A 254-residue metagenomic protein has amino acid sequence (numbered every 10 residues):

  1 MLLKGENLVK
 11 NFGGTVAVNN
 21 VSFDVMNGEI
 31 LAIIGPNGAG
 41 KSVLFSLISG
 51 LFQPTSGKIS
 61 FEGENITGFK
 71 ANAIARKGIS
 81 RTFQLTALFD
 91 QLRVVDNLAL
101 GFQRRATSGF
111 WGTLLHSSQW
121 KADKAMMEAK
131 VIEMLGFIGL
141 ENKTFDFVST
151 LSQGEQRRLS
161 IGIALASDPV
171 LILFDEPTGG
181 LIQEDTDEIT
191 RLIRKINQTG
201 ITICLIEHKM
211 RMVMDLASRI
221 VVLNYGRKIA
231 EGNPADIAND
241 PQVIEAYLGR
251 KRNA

Functional and structural regions predicted by a protein language model:
I34-P36: The feature captures the beta-strand-to-loop junction immediately N-terminal to the Walker
S49: Helix-to-loop junction immediately C-terminal to a conserved catalytic motif
T67-G68, M134-S152: Conserved ABC nucleotide-binding domain
W111-K143, R191-R194: Conserved ABC ATPase "signature" region
D168: Conserved catalytic motifs of ABC-family nucleotide-binding domains
I172-E176: Catalytic Walker B motif of ABC-type/P-loop ATPase nucleotide-binding domains
